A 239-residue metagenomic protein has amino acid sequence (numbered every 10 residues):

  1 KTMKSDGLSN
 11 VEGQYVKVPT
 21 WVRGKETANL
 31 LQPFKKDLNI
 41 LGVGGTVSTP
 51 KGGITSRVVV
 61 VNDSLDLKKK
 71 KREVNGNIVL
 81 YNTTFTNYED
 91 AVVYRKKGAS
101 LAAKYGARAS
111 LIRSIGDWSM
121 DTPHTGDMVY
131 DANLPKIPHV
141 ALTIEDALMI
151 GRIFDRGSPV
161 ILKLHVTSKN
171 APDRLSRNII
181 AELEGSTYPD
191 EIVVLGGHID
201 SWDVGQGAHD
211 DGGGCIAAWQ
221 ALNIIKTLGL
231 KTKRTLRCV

Functional and structural regions predicted by a protein language model:
K1-I78, T84-D90: Noncatalytic luminal/extracellular "stalk/propeptide" segments of secretory-pathway proteins
K4, A99-G106: Non-catalytic positions within long, well-ordered alpha-helices that form the structural scaffold/packing of enzyme
V11, S110-L111: Hydrophobic residues within beta-strands of alpha/beta enzymes
T20-K25, Y88-V93, W118-T125, D203-G205: Extracytoplasmic/secreted cell-surface and envelope-processing proteins
K36-K71, M128-A208, Q220-T235: Soluble metallo-hydrolase cores and metallopeptidase-like ectodomains found primarily in the secretory/periplasmic
I78, R108-A109, A218, T235-R237: A fold-wide structural signal in alpha/beta-hydrolase
V92-K96, I137, G205-I216: Short, conserved micro-motifs enriched in small and acidic residues
S114-I115: Short secondary-structure boundary segments
